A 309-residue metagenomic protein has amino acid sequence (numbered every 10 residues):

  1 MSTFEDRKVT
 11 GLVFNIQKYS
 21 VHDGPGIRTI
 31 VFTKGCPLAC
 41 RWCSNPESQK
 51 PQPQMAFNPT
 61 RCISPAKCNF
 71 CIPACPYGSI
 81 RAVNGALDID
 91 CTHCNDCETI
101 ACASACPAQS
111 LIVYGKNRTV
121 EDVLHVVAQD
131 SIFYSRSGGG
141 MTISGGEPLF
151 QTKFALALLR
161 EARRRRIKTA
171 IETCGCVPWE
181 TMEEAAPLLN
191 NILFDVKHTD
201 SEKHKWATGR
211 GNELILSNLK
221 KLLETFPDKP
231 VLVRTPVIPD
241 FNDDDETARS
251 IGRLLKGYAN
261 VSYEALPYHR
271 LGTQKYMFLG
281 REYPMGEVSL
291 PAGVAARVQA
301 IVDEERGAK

Functional and structural regions predicted by a protein language model:
M1-P25, D228-K229, V237-K309: Auxiliary Fe-S-binding modules of radical SAM enzymes
V13-K67, D88-D96: N-terminal pre-triad scaffold of radical SAM enzymes
R41-S48, N69-D88, E98-K116: Iron-sulfur cluster-binding cysteine motifs and their immediate structural context in ferredoxin-like electron-transfer
F57-T60, K205-G211, L279-E287: Short glycine-enriched, charge-decorated loop/helix-capping segments at active-site entrances that position
S64-S79, A101-Q109, H125-S144: Short Fe-S-cluster ligation motifs
H93, K116-D122: FAD-binding FR-type
C106, A162, V302-E305: Hydrophobic alpha-helical packing residues
E121-L271, M277: Conserved AdoMet/S-adenosylmethionine-binding subsite of the radical SAM
